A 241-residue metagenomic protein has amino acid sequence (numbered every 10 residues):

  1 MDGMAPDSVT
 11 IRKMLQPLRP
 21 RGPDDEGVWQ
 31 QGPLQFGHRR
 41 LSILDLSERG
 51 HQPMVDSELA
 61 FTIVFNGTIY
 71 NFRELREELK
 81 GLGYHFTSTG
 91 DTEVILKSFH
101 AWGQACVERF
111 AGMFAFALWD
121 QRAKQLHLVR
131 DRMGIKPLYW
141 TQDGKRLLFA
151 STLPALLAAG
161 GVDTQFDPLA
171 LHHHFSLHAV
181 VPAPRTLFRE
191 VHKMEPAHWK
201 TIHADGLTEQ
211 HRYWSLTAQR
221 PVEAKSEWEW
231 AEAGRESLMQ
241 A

Functional and structural regions predicted by a protein language model:
M1-A241: Cysteine-centered catalytic environments shared across enzyme families
